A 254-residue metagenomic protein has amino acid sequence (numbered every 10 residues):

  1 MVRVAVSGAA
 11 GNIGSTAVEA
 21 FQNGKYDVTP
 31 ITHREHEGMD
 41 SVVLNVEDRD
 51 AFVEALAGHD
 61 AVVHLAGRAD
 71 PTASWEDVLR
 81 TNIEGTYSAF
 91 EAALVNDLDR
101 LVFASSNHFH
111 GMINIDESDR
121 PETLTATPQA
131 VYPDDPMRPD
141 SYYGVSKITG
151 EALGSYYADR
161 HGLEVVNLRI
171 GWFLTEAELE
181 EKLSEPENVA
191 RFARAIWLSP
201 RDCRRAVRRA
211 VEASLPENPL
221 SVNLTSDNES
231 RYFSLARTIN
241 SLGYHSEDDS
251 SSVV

Functional and structural regions predicted by a protein language model:
V2-G24: N-terminal Rossmann NAD(P)H-binding glycine-rich loop of SDR-like oxidoreductase domains
H36, L44-T81: NAD(P)H-binding glycine-rich loop region in Rossmannoid oxidoreductase-like domains and their noncatalytic homologs
T81-T86, F90, V102-S105, S146 (+1 more regions): Short alpha-helix in the Rossmann-fold core of NAD(P)-dependent oxidoreductases
F90-D140: Conserved Rossmann-fold NAD(P)-dependent oxidoreductase catalytic core, especially the SDR/UDP-sugar
S105, E151-E176: Conserved beta-loop-beta element that borders a ligand/cofactor-binding pocket
Y142, S146-T149: Active-site helix of classical SDR
W172-N188, I196-P219, D227: Alpha-helical substrate-binding/gating segment
L183, P219-H245: Conserved C-terminal active-site "lid" loop/helix of NAD(P)H-dependent oxidoreductases that clamps the redox cofactor
